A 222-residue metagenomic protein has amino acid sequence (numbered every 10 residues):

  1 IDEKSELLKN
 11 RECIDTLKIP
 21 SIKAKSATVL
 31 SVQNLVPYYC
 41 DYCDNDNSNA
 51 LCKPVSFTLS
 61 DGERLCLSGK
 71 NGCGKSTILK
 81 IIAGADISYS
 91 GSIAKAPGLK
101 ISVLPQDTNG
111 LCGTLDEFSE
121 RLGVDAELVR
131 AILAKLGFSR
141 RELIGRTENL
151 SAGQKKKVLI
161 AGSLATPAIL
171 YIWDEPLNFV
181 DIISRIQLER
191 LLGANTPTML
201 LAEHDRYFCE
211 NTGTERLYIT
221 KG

Functional and structural regions predicted by a protein language model:
I1-I14, V129, L217-G222: Extended, highly charged alpha-helical segments
E3-S31: Coiled-coil termination/hinge junctions
A24-G222: ABC ATP-binding cassette signature C-motif
